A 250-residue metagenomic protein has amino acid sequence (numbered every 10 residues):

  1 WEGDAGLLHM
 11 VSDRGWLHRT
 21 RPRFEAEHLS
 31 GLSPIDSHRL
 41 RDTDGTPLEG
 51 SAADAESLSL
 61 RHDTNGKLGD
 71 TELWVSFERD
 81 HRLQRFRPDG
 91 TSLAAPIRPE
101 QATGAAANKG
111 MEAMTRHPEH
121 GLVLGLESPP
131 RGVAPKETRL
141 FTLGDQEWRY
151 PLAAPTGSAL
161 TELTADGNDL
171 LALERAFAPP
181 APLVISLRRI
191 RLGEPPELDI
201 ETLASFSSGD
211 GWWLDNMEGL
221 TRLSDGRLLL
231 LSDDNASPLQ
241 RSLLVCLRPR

Functional and structural regions predicted by a protein language model:
W1-R250: Sequence/structural signature of beta-propeller domains
